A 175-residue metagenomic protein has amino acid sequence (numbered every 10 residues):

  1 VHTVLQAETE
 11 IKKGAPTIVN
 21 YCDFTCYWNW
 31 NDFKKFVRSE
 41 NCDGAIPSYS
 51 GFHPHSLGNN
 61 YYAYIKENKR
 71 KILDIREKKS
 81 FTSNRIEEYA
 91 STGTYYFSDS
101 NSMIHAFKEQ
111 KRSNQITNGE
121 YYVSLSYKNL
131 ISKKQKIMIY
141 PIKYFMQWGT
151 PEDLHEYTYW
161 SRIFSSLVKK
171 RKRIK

Functional and structural regions predicted by a protein language model:
V1-T3, H55-L57, R85, Q147-E152: Short, solvent-exposed polar/charged micro-motifs at secondary-structure junctions
V1-Y64, H105, L167: Conserved beta-loop-beta/alpha segment of the NTase-like Rossmann-fold superfamily that binds/positions NTPs
V37-R38, K71-M146, E152-H155, Y159-R171: Catalytic-core segments of class I nucleotidyltransferases/pyrophosphorylases that form NMP-activated intermediates
Y64-E67, I139: A structural signal for short hydrophobic beta-strand segments in well-ordered beta-sheet cores
I174-K175: Terminal-tail/helix-coil boundary detector
